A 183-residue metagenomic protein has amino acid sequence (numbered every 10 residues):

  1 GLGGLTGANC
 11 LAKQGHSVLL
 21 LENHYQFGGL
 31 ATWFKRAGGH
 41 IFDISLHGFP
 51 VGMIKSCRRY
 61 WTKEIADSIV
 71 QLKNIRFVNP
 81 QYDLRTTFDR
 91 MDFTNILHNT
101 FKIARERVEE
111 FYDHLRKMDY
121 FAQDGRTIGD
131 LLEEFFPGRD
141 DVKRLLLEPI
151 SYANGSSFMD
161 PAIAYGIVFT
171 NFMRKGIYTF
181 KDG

Functional and structural regions predicted by a protein language model:
G1-I103: N-terminal glycine-rich phosphate/pyrophosphate-binding loop and immediately adjacent elements
L20, F42, S151-Y152, S156 (+1 more regions): Preference for short coil/turn "hinge" residues that link or interrupt alpha-helices
F27, Y60, E64, G138-R139 (+2 more regions): Generic N-terminal helix/loop capping motif
G38-F42, D113-H114, K175-Y178: Glycine-/proline-rich flexible loop or hinge segments
F77, S157, G176: Short catalytic/ligand-binding loop motif for oxyanion handling, primarily in non-cytosolic enzymes, centered on
P80-A164: Rossmann-like flavin
A122-D124, F172-G183: Short beta-strand to alpha-helix junction loop
A162-M173: Residues forming anionic-ligand binding surfaces in small-molecule and nucleic-acid pockets of primarily soluble enzymes
